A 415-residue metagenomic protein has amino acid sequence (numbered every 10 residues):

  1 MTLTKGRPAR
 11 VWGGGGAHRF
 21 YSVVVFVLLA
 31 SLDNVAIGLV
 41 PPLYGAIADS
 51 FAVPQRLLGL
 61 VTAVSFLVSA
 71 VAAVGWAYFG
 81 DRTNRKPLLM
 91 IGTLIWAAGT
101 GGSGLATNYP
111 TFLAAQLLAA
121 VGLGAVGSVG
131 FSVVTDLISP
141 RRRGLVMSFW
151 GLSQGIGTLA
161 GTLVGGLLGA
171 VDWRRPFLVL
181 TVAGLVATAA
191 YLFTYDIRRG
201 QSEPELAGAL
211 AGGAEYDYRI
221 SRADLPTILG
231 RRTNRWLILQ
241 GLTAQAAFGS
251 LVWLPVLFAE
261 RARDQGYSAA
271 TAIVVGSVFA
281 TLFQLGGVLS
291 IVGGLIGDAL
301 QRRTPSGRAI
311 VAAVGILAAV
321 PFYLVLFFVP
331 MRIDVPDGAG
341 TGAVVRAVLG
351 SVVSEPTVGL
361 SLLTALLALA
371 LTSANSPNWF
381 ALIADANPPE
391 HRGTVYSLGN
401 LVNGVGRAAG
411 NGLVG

Functional and structural regions predicted by a protein language model:
L3-G16, R198-I238, V348-G350: Juxtamembrane intracellular "pre-TM" segments in multi-pass secondary transporters
G38, F66-V74, G124, T158-L159 (+2 more regions): Residue-level signature of mid-helix packing/kink "hotspots" within the transmembrane helices of 12-pass Major
V40-P41, R231-G286, S290-I291, S376 (+1 more regions): Extracytoplasmic gate region of multi-pass secondary transporters
A52, N84, L105-T111, G122 (+2 more regions): Helix-breaking motifs and short loop linkers at transmembrane-helix boundaries and internal kinks in secondary membrane
V71-P110: Conserved MFS/SLC helix-loop-helix module at the cytosolic interface between two early adjacent transmembrane helices
P87-G101, G307-L324: Structural signature of the two symmetry-related core transmembrane helices
A115-I156: Cytoplasmic helix-loop-helix junction between adjacent transmembrane helices in 12-TM secondary transporters
W150-R199: Helix-loop-helix hairpin linking two adjacent transmembrane segments in secondary transporters
